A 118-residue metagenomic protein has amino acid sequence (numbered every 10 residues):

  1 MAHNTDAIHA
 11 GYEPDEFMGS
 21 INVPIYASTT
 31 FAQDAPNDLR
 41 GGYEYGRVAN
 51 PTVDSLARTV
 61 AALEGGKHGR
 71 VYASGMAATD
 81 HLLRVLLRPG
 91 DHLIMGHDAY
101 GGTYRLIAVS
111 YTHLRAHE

Functional and structural regions predicted by a protein language model:
M1-Y43: N-terminal glycine-rich, Lys/His-bearing helix-loop that initiates the first secondary-structure elements of many
F17-S20, A61-L63, V85-L86: Solvent-exposed alpha-helices and their adjacent loops that cap or buttress functional pockets in soluble metabolic
P24-I25, H68-R70, D91-H92: Structural motif
T30-H81, G102-I107: Conserved N-terminal alpha-helix of the aminotransferase class I/II PLP-enzyme fold
Y43-E44, I94-M95, R115: Short, contiguous strand/loop micro-motifs
E64, L87-G90, Y111: Structural signal for hydrophobic packing residues in well-ordered secondary-structure cores of soluble enzyme domains
V85-T103: Conserved PLP-anchoring active-site segment centered on the Schiff-base-forming lysine
T112-E118: Conserved small/polar residues in nucleotide/adenosyl-binding loops
